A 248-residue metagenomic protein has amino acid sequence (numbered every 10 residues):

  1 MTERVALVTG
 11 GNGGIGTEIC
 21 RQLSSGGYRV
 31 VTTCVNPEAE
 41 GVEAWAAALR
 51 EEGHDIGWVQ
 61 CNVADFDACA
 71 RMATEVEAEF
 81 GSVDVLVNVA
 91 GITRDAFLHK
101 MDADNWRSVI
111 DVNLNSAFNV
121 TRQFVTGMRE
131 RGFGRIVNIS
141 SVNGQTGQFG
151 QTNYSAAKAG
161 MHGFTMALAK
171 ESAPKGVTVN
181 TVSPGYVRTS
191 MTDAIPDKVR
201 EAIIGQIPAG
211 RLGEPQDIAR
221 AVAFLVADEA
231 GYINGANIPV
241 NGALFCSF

Functional and structural regions predicted by a protein language model:
N12-G13: Conserved glycine-rich cofactor-binding loop
G26-E43: Conserved glycine-rich Rossmann-like NAD(P)H-binding loop of the short-chain dehydrogenase/reductase
F97-L98, N105-I110, T192, I203: Substrate-binding pocket helix/loop in short-chain dehydrogenase/reductase
T121, A157, T165: Active-site helix of classical SDR
T126, K170-P174, G231: Alpha-helical segment proximal to the catalytic Tyr-Lys
S141: Residue(s) in the substrate-gating loop at a strand-loop-helix junction that position the organic substrate next
T146-F149, A223, N234-F248: Short C-terminal tail/terminal secondary-structure segment of NAD(P)H-dependent dehydrogenase/reductase domains
